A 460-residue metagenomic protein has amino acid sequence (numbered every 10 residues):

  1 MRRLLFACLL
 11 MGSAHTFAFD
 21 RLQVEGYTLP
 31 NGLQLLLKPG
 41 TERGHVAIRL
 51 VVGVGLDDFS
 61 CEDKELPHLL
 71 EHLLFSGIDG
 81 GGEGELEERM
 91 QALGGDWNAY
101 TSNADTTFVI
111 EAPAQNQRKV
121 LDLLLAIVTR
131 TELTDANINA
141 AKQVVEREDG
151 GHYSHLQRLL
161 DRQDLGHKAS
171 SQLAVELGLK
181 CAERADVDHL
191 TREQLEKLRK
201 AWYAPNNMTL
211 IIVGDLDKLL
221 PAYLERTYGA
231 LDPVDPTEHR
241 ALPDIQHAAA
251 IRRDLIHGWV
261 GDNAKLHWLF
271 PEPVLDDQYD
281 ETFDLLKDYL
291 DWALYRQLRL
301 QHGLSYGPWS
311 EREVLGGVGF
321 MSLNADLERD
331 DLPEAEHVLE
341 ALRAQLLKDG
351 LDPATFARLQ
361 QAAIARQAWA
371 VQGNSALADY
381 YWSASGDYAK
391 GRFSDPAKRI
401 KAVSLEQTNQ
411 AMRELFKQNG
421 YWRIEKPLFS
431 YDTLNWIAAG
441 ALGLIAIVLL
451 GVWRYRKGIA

Functional and structural regions predicted by a protein language model:
S13-H15: N-terminal signal peptide c-region/cleavage motif recognized by signal peptidases
F17-G44: N- or domain-start disorder-to-order transition segments that initiate the globular core
D20-E25, Q163-M208, A384-A411: Histidine-acidic residue clusters that define the catalytic metal-binding segment of zinc metallopeptidase domains
R49-I110, L177, W292-L304: M16/MPP (pitrilysin/insulinase) zinc-metallopeptidase core fold and M16-derived inactive scaffolds
D79, L86-L198, Q246, T355-A378: Acidic/histidine-enriched segments that form metal/cofactor-coordinating and catalytic pocket/exosite environments
A204, T209-A264, F270-V274, I447-L450: An aromatic/glycine/proline-enriched structural segment found at the starts of mature extracellular/organellar domains
T209-G214, L346-A460: C-terminal regions of mature proteins
H267-L269, K287-L327: A structural supersecondary motif
